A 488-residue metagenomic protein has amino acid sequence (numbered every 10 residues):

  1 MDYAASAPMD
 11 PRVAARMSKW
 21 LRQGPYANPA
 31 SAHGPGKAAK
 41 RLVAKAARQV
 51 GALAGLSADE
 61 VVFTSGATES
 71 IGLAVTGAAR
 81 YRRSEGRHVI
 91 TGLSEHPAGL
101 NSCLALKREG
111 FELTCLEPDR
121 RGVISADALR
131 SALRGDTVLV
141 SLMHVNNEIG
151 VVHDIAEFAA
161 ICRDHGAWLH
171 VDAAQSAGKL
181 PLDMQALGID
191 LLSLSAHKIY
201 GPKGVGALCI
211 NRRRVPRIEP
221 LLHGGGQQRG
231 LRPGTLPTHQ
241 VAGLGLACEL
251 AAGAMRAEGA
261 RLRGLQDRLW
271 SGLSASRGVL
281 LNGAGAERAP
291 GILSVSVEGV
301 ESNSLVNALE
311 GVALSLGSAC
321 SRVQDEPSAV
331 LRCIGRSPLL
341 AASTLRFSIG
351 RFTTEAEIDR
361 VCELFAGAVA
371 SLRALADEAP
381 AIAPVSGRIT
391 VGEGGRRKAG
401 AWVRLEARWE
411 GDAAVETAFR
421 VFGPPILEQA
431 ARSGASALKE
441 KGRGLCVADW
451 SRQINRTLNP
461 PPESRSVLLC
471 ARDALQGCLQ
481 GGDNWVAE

Functional and structural regions predicted by a protein language model:
M1-A379: Pyridoxal 5′-phosphate
A379-E488: Domain-level signature for proteins that mediate thiol-based redox and metal-cofactor handling
